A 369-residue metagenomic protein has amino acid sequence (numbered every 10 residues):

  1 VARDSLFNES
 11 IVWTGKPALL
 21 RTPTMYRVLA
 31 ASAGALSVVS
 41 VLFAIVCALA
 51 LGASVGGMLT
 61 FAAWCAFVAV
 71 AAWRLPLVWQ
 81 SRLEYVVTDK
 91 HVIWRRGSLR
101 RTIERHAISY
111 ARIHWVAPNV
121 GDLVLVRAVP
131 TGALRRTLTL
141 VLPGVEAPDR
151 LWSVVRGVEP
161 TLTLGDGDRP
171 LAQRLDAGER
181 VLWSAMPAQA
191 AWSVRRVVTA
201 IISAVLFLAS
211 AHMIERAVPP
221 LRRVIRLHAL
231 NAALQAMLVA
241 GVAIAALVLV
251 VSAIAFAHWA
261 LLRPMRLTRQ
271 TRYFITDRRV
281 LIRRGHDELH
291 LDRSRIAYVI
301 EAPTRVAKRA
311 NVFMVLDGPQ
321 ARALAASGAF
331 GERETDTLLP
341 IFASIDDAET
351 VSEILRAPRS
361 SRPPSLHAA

Functional and structural regions predicted by a protein language model:
V1-G15, T161-A185: Short, charged cytosolic
D4, Y85, Y273, P303-T304: Short, exposed beta-strand/loop patches in secreted or surface proteins that constitute
G15, P23-Y26, A185, S193 (+2 more regions): Extracellular/luminal recognition modules and glycoprotein regions
L19-R82, Q189-Q270: Alpha-helical transmembrane spans
V68-A107, A253-Y298: Conserved beta-hairpin
V92, L151, W183, V280 (+1 more regions): Residue-level signature of catalytic and energy-coupling elements of molecular machines, predominantly ATP/GTP-dependent
W94-L140, R278-A323: Acidic, Ser/Thr-rich low-complexity segments on the non-lumenal side of membrane proteins
V120-G178, P303-A369: A membrane-cytosol interface segment of integral membrane proteins
